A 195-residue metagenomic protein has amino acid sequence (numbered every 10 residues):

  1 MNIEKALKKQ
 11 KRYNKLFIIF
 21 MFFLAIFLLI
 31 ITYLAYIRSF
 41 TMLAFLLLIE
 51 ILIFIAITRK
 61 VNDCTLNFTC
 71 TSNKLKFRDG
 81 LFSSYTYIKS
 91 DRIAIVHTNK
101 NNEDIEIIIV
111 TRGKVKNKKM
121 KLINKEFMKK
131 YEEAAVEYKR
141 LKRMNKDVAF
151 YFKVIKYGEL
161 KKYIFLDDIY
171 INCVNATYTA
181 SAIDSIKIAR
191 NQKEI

Functional and structural regions predicted by a protein language model:
M1-I37: N-terminal membrane-targeting/pre-transmembrane regions
I3, T86-I88, V148-F152: Generic detection of short hydrophobic beta-strand segments and adjacent strand-loop junctions
K8, R78-F82, V110-V115: Secondary-structure transition/turn motif
A35-E50: Hydrophobic alpha-helical transmembrane segments
I55-N101: Conserved beta-hairpin
T69, A94-V96, D104-V110, Y151-K153: Ordered hydrophobic segments in well-structured contexts
E106-A134: Hydrophobic alpha-helical transmembrane segments and immediately flanking/interface helices in integral membrane
K125-I195: Terminal and domain-flanking low-complexity segments
